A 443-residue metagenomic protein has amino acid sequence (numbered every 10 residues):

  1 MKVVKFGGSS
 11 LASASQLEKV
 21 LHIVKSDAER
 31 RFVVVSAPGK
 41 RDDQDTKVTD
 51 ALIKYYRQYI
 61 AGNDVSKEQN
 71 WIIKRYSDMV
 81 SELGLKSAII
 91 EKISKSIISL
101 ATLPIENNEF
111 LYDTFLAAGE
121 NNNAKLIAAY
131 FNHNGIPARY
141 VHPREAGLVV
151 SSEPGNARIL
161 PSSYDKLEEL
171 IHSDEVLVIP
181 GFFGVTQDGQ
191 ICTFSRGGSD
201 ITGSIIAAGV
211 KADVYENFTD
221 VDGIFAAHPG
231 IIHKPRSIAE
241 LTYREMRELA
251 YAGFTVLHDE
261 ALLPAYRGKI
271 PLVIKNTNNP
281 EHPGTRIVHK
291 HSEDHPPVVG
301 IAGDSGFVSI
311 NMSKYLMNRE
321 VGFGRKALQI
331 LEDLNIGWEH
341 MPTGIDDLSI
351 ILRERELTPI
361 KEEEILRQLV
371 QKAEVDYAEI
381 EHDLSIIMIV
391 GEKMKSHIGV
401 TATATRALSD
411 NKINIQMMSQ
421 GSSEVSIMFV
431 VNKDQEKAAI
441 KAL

Functional and structural regions predicted by a protein language model:
M1-K2, R30-V33, P137-R139, E175-V178 (+14 more regions): Structural motif
M1-L262, V430-N432: Nucleotide/pyrophosphate-binding catalytic subdomain
P38-G39, V221-G223, L272, N276-E281 (+3 more regions): Glycine-rich beta-alpha junction loops
A146-G147, D222-G223, P280, D346 (+1 more regions): Positions that flank functional sites
L257-D259, G268, N278-T285, P359-E362: Surface-exposed amphipathic alpha-helical tracts and adjacent flexible/coil segments at the periphery of soluble enzymes
P283-L443: A conserved regulatory-domain signal marking ACT and ACT-like small-molecule sensing domains and adjacent regulatory
